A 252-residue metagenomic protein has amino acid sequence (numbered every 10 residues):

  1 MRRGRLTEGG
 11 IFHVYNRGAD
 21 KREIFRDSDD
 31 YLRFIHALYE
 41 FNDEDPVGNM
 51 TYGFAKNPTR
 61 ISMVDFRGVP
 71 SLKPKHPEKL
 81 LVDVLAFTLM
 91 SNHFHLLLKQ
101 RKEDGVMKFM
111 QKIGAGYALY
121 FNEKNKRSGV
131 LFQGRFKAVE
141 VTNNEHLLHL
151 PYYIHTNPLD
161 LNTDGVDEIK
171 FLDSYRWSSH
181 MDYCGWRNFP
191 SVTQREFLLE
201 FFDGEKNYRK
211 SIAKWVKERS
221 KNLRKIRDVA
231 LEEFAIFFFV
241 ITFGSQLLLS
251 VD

Functional and structural regions predicted by a protein language model:
M1-P190, L199-D252: Short catalytic/metal-binding and nucleic-acid-binding patches
